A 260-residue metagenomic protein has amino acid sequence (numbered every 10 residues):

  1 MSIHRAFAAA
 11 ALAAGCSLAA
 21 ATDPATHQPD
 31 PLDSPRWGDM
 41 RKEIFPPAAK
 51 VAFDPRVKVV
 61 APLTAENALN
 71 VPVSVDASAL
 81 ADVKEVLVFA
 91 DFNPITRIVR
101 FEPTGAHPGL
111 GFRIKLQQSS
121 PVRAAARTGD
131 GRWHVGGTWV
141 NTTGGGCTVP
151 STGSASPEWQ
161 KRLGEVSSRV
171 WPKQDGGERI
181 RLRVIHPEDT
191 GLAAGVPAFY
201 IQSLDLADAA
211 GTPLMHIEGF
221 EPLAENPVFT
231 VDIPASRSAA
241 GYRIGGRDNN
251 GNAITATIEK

Functional and structural regions predicted by a protein language model:
P31-S34, G144-R169, G177: Low-complexity, Pro/Ser/Thr- and charge-rich linker/hinge segments at domain boundaries
M40-A68, S156-Q174: N-terminal edge beta-strand
L69-V73, G176-I180: Structural beta-strand segments of beta-rich domains
T104-G111, E221-P234: Aromatic sugar-binding surface patches on proteins that engage polysaccharides or sugar-phosphate polymers
Q117-P121, G177, R237-G241: Extracellular Ig-like/FN3 beta-sandwich strand-entry sites
T128-G136, R247-A256: Short acidic/polar inter-strand loop motif in beta-rich domains
W139-G145, E259-K260: Short beta-strand edge segments in extracellular beta-sheet folds
R183-V196: Short amphipathic, basic-aromatic surface patches that mediate peripheral association with negatively charged
